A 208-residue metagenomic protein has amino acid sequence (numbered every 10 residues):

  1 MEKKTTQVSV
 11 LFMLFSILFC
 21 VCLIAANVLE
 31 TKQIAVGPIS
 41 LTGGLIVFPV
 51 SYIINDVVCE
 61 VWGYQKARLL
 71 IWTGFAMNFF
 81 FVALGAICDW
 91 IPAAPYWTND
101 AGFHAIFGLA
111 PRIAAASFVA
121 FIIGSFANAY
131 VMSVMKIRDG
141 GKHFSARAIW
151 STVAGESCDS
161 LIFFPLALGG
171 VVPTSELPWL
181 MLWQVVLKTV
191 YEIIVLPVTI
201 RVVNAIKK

Functional and structural regions predicted by a protein language model:
M1-F75, F79: Hydrophobic transmembrane alpha-helices
T5-V8, G102-F107, I137-K142, G170-T174: Helix-boundary and loop/linker segments of multi-pass membrane transporters
L18-A25, V50, T73-F80, L84 (+7 more regions): Lipid-exposed faces of alpha-helical membrane segments in multi-pass integral membrane proteins
E30, I34, F81-P92, G124 (+4 more regions): Alpha-helical transmembrane segments and their lipid-water interface positions in multi-pass membrane proteins
T42, I46, G102-A116, W183-Q184: Short aromatic-rich membrane-water interface segments that cap or initiate transmembrane helices in multi-pass membrane
C88-A110: Membrane-interface interhelical connector segments
K142, A146, S157-F164, S175-K208: Alpha-helical transmembrane segments and their cytosolic interface
T152, L161-G169: A structural feature that tracks compact, well-ordered secondary-structure segments with a strong bias toward
